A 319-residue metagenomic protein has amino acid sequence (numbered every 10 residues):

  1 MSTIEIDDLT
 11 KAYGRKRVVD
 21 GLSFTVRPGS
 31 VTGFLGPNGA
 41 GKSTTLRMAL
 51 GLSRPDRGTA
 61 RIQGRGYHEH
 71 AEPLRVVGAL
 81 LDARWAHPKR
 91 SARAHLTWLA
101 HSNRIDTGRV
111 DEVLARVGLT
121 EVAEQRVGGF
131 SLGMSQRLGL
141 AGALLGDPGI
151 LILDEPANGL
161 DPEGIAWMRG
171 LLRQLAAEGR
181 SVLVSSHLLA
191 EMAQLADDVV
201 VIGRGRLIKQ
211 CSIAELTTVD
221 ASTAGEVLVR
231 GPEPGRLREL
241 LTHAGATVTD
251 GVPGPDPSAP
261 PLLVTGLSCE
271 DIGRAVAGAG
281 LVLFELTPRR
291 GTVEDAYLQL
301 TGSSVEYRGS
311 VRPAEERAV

Functional and structural regions predicted by a protein language model:
S2-I6, K11-D197, V201-G203, K209: ABC transporter nucleotide-binding domains
H68, H87, I105, A190 (+4 more regions): Short alpha-helical
N103, V199, D220, G245 (+2 more regions): Conserved NTP-handling cores and scaffolds of large molecular machines
N103-T107, I165, G231, T265-G266 (+1 more regions): Short alpha-helix boundary/capping motifs
M168-L267: ABC transporter nucleotide-binding domain
T265-V319: C-terminal coupling/interaction segments
